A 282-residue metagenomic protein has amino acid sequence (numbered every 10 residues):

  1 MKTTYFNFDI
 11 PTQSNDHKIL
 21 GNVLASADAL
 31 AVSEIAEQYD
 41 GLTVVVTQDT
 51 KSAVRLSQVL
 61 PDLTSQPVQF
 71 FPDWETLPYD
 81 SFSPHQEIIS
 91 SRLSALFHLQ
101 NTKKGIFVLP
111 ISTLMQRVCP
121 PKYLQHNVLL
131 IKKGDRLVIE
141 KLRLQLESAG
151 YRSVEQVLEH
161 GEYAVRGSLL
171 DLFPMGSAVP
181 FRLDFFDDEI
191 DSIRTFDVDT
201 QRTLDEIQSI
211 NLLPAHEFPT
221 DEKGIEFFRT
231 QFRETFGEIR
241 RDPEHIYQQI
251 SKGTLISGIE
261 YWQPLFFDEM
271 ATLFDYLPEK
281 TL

Functional and structural regions predicted by a protein language model:
M1-L282: ASCE RecA-like P-loop NTPase motor cores that couple ATP hydrolysis to mechanical translocation on nucleic acids
